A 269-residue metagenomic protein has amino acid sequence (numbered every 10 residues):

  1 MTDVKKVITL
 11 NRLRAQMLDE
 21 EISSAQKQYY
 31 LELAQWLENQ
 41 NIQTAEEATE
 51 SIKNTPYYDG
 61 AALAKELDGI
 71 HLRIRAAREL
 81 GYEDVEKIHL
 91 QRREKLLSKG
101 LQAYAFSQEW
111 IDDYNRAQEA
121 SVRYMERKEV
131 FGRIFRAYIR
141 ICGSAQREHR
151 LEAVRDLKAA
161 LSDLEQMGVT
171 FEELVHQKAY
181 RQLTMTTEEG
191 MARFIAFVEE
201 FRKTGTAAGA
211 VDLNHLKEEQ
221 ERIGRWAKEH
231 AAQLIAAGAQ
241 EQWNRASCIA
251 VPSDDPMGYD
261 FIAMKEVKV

Functional and structural regions predicted by a protein language model:
M1-D3, N39, Q43-N54, Q108 (+5 more regions): Short intrinsically disordered terminal tails
T2-R14, D59-L72, L90, E126-F135 (+1 more regions): Short amphipathic alpha-helical heptad-repeat segments
I8-L10, A15-M17, L31-A34, L67 (+11 more regions): Heptad-repeat amphipathic alpha-helical coiled-coil interaction surface used for oligomerization/assembly
L18-K27, I42-Q43, R75-K87, Y104 (+4 more regions): Charged, low-complexity interaction regions
N41-T44, K95-I111, A160-E172: Amphipathic alpha-helical coiled-coil segments
H89, A250, F261-K268: Short linear proline/tyrosine/threonine-rich motifs used for host-factor recruitment and membrane trafficking/assembly
K178-A179: Long, low-complexity or tandemly repetitive, helically biased scaffold regions used for multimeric assembly/adhesion
G224-A227, A231-A236: A short, charged, amphipathic alpha-helix used as a generic interaction element across diverse proteins
